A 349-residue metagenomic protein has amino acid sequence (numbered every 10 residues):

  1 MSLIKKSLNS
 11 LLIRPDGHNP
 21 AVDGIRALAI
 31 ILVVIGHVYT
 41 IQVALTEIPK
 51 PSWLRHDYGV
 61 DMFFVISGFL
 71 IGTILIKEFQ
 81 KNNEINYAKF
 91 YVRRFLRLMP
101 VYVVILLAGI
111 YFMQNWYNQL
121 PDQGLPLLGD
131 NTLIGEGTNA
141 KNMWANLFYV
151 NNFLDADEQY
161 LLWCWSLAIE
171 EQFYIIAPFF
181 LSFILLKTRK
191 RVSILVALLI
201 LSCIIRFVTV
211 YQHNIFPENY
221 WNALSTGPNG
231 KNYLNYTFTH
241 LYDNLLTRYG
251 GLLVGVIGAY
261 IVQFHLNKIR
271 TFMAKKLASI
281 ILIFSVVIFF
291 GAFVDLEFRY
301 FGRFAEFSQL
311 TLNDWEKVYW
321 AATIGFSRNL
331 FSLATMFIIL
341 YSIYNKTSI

Functional and structural regions predicted by a protein language model:
M1-R248, N267-I281, F304-S308, R328 (+1 more regions): Membrane-cytosol interface segments of multi-pass membrane proteins, especially ER/Golgi lipid-handling enzymes
F63-F69, I105, G251-A259, S332-L340: Hydrophobic cores of alpha-helical transmembrane segments in multi-pass inner/ER membrane proteins, independent
Y111, V256-I257, A278-I349: Alpha-helical transmembrane segments of multi-pass integral membrane proteins
D243, V262, G291-A292: Secreted, luminal/periplasmic, and some membrane-associated catalytic domains that remodel anionic oxygen-ester
I257-I269: Internal transmembrane alpha-helix with an interfacial aromatic "cap," most often the third helix
